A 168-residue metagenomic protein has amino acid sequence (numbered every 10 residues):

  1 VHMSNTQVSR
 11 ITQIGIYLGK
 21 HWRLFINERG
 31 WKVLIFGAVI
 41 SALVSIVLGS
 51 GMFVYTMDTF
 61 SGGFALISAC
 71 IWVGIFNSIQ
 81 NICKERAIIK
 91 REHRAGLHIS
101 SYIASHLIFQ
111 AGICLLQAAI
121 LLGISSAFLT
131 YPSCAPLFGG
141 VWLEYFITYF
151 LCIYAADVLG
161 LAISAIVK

Functional and structural regions predicted by a protein language model:
V1-K168: Membrane-embedded and extracytoplasmic architecture of multi-pass membrane proteins
